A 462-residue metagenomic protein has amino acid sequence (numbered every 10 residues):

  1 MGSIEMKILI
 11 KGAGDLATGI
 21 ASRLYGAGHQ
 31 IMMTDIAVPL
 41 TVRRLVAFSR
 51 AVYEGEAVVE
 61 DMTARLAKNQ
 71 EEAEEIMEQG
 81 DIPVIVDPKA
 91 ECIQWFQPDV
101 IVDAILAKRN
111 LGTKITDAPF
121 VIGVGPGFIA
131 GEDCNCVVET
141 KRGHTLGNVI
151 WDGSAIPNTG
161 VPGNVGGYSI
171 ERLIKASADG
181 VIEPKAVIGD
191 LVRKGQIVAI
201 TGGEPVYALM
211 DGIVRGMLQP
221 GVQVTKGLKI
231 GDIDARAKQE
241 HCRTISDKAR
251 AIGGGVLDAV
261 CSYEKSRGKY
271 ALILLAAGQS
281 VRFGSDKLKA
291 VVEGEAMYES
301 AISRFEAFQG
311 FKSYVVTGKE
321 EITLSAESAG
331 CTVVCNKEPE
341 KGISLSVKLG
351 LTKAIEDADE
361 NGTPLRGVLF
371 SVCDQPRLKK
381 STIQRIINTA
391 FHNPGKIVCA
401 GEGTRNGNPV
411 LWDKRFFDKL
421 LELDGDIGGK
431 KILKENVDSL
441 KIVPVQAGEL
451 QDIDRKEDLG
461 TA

Functional and structural regions predicted by a protein language model:
G2-R267: Well-ordered secondary-structure scaffolds
I4, P39, G268-E320: N-terminal glycine-rich phosphate-binding loop and ensuing alpha1 helix
I8, Y270-L272, V368: Conserved hydrophobic helix-helix packing surfaces used for dimerization/oligomerization
G268, L272, D418, E422-A462: Conserved alpha/beta core of the MobA/IspD/sugar-nucleotide pyrophosphorylase nucleotidyltransferase superfamily
E321-S328: Acidic helix N-cap motif at the loop->helix transition within catalytic regions of sugar-transfer enzymes
G330-K341: Conserved donor nucleotide-binding strand/loop of the catalytic core
E340-K419: Conserved beta-loop-beta/alpha segment of the NTase-like Rossmann-fold superfamily that binds/positions NTPs
